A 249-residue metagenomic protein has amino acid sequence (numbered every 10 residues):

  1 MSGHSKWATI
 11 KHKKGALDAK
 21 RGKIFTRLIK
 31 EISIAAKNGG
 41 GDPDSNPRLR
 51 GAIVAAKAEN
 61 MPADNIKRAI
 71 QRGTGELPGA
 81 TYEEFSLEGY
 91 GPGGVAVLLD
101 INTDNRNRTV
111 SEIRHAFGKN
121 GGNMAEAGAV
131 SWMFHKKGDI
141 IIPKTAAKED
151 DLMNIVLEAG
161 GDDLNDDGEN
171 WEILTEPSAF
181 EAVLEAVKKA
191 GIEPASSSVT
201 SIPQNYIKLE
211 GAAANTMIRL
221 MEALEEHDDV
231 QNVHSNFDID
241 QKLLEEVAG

Functional and structural regions predicted by a protein language model:
M1-A125, V130-D139, K208, G249: N-terminal cationic and glycine-rich segments that engage phosphates or anionic surfaces
D139-G249: Positively charged, low-complexity, intrinsically disordered RNA-binding extensions
